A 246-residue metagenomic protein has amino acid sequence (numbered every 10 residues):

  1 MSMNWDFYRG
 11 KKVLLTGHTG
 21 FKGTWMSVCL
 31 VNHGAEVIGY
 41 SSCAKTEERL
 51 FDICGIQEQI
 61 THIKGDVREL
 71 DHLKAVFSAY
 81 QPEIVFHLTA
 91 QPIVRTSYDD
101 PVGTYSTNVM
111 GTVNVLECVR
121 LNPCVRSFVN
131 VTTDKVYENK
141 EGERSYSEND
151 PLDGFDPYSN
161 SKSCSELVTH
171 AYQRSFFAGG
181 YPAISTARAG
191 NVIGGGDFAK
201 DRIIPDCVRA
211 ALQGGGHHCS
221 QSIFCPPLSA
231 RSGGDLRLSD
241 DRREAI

Functional and structural regions predicted by a protein language model:
M1-A189, R242: N-terminal Rossmann-like NAD(P)+-binding domain of SDR-like oxidoreductases, especially those catalyzing
T24, D201, G233: Conserved catalytic core of two-component sensor histidine kinases
T112, K200, I204-P205: Amphipathic alpha-helical segments in well-structured domains
F155-Y158, A189-D201, S220-A230: Glycine-rich "substrate-gating" loop/helix at the edge of Rossmann-like oxidoreductase active sites
P205-H217, P226-I246: Alpha-helical substrate-binding/gating segment
